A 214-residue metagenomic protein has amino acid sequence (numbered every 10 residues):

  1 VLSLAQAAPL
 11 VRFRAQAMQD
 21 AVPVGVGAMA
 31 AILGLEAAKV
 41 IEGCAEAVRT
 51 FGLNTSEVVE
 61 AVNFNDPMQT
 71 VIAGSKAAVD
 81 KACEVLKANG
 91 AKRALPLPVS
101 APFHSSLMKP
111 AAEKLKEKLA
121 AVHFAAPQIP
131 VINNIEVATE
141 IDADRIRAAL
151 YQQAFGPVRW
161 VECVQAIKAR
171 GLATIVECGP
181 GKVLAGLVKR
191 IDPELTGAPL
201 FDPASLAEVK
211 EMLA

Functional and structural regions predicted by a protein language model:
L2-P157: Alpha/beta catalytic cores of group-transfer enzymes, especially the acyltransferase/condensing modules of polyketide
E117-A214: Acyltransferase/transacylase module recognition
